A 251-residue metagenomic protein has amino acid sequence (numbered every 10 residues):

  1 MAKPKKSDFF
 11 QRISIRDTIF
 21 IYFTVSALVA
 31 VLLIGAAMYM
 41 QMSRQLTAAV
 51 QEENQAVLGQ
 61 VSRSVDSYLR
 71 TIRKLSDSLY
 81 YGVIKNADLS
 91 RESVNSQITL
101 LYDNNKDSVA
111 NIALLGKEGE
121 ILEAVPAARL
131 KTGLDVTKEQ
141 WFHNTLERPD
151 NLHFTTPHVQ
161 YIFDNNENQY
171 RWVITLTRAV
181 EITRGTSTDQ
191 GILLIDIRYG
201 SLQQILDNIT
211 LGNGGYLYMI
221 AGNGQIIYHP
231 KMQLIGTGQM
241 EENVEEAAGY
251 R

Functional and structural regions predicted by a protein language model:
M1-R44, A48: Extreme N-terminal signal-anchor transmembrane helix of membrane signaling/transducer proteins, especially in bacteria
M40-K74, E92: Juxtamembrane membrane-water interface segments immediately C-terminal to a transmembrane helix
Q55, R73, N95-T99, E139-F142 (+3 more regions): Extracytoplasmic/secreted envelope proteins and their assembly/folding machinery, especially bacterial periplasmic
D66-S96, I112-R129: Extracellular/periplasmic ligand-binding regions of membrane signal-transduction receptors
G82, D103-S108, L122-D196: Extracytoplasmic/periplasmic ligand-binding sensor regions of membrane-associated signaling proteins
R91, N95-N104, A128, I192-I235: Solvent-exposed, extracytoplasmic
K117-L122, G185, L217-I226: Short, glycine-anchored, charge-dense loop/turn motifs used at functional sites
N223, M232-R251: Extracellular/periplasmic juxtamembrane segments that couple receptor/chemosensory ectodomains to their
